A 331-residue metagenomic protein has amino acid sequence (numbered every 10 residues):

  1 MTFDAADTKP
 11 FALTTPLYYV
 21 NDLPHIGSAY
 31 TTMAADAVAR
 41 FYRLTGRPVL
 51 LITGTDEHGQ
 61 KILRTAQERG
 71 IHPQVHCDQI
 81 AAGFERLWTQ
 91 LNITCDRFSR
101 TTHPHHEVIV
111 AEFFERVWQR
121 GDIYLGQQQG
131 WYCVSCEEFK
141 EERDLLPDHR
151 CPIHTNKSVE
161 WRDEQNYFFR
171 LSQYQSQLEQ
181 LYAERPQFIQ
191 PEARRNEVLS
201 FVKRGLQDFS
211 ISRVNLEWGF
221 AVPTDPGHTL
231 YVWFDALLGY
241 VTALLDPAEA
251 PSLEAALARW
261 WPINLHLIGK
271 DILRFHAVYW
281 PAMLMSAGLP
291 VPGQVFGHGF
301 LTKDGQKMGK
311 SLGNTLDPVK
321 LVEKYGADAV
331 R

Functional and structural regions predicted by a protein language model:
T2-T53, H105-I109, T155, E160-R331: Structured secondary-structure scaffolds
P48, T94, I123: Residue-level detector of anion-binding/catalytic polar loops
T55-K61, T65: Short, charge-patterned binding micro-sites
T65-D78: A charged helix-plus-loop insertion that forms the helical arch/lid used to bind and gate nucleic-acid substrates
I80-D96: A glycine-rich helix N-cap at a beta->alpha junction
R97-V108, G126-F139, R195, G297: Short, glycine/charge-rich beta-strand/loop segments that flank catalytic centers and engage negatively charged groups
V117: Active-site-proximal cofactor/substrate-binding loop regions of enzyme domains
R120-Q175, E179: Cys/His-rich short segments
